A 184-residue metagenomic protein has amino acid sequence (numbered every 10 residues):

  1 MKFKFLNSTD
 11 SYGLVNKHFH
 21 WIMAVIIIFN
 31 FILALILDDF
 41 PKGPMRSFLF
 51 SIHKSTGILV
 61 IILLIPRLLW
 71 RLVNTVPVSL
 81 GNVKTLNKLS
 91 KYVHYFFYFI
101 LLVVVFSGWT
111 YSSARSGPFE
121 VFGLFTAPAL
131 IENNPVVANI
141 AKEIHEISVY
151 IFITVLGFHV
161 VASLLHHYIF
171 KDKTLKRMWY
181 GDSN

Functional and structural regions predicted by a protein language model:
M1-N184: Membrane-embedded alpha-helical bundles that constitute the cytochrome b-like, heme-associated redox core of multi-pass
